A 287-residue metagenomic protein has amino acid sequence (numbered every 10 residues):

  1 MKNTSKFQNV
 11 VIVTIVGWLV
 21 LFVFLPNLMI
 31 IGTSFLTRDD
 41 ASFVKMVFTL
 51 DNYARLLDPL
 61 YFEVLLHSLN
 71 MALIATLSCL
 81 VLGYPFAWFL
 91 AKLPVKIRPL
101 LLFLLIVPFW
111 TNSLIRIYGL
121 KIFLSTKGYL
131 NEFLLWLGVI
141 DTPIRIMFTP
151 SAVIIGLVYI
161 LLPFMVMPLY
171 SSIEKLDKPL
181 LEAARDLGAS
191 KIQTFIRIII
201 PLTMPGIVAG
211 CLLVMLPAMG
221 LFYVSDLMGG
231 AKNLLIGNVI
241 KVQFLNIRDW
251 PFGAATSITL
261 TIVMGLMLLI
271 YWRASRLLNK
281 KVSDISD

Functional and structural regions predicted by a protein language model:
M1-I30, P99, F103, T261: N-terminal signal-anchor/first transmembrane alpha helix
M1-T4, I74-I106, I122, L180-L181 (+1 more regions): Transmembrane-helix boundary motif in ABC transporter permease subunits
K2-K6, V10-T14, L36, Y170-L181 (+2 more regions): C-terminal transmembrane helix and the adjacent membrane-cytosol boundary/short C-terminal tail of inner/organellar
K2-Q8, Y53-L60, A218, D226-R273: Interhelical loop and adjacent transmembrane-helix boundary motif in polytopic membrane transport permeases
G17-F24, F103, V107, Y159 (+2 more regions): Transmembrane alpha-helices
F24-Y61, F123, K127-G128, G230 (+1 more regions): Short membrane-interfacial helix/loop motifs at transmembrane-helix boundaries
P26, I30-T33, R38-D39, I115-I117 (+2 more regions): Non-cytoplasmic
L50, I117-V158, I192, M228-K232: Membrane-interfacial helix termini and adjacent extracytoplasmic/periplasmic loops of multi-pass transporters
